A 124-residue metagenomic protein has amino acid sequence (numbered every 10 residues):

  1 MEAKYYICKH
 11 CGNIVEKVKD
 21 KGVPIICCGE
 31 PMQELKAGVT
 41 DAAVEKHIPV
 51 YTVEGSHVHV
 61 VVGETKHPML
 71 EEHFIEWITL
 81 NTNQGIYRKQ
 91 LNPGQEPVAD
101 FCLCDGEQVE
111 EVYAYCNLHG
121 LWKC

Functional and structural regions predicted by a protein language model:
Y5, P24, Y113: Residues immediately within or flanking Cys/His clusters that coordinate Zn2+ in small zinc-binding modules
C8-C11, C27, C116: Short cysteine-rich clusters marking metal-coordination/redox-active sites
V15, P31-M32, G120: Cys/His-rich microdomains that often coordinate metals
K17-K21, L35-G38, C124: Short Cys/His-rich "knuckle" micro-motifs
K21-P31: Cysteine-rich micro-motifs
V61-V62, V98-D105: Exposed aromatic-hydrophobic patches
V62-L70: Short amphipathic, basic-aromatic surface patches that mediate peripheral association with negatively charged
N117-C124: Short acidic/polar inter-strand loop motif in beta-rich domains
